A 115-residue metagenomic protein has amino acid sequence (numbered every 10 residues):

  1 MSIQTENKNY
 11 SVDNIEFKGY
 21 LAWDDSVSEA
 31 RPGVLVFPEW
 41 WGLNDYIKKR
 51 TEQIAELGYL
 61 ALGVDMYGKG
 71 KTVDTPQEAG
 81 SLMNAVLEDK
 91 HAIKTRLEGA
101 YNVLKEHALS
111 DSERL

Functional and structural regions predicted by a protein language model:
M1-I3: Short solvent-exposed loop/turn micro-motifs enriched in small/polar/acidic residues
N7-S110: Serine-hydrolase catalytic machinery in alpha/beta-hydrolase-like enzymes
D111-L115: Short, intrinsically disordered, charge-balanced linker/junction segments flanking boundaries in proteins
